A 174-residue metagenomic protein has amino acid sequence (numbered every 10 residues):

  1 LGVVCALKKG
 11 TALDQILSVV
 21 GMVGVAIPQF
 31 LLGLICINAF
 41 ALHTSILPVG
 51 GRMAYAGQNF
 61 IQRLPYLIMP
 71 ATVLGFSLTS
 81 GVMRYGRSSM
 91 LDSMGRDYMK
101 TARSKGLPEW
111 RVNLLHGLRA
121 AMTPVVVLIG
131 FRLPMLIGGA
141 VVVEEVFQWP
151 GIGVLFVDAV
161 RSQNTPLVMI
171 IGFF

Functional and structural regions predicted by a protein language model:
L1-L13, Q29, L42, Q58-F174: Alpha-helical transmembrane segments of integral membrane proteins, especially multi-pass inner/plasma-membrane
A12-A26: N-terminal signal-anchor/first transmembrane alpha helix
Q29-Y55: Extracellular/periplasmic helix-loop junction at the C-terminal end of a transmembrane helix in multi-pass membrane
